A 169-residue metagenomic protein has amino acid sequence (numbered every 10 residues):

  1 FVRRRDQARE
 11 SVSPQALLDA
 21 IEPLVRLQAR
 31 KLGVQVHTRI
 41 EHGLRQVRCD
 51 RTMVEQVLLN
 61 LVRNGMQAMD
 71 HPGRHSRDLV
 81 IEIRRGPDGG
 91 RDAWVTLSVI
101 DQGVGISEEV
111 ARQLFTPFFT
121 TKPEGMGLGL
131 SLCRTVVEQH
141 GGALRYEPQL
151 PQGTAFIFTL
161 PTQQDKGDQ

Functional and structural regions predicted by a protein language model:
R4-Q7, Q46-C49, T121: Conserved micro-motifs of the catalytic ATP-binding
E10-E22: A conserved beta-strand-to-alpha-helix junction within the catalytic ATP-binding
P14, G105-Q113: Short helix N-cap motif at coil->helix boundaries in the Bergerat
R30, Q35-R45: Conserved catalytic submotifs in the C-terminal HATPase_c
H42-R48, T52, D88: A short, conserved loop immediately preceding a beta-strand within the C-terminal catalytic
G129, C133: Short alpha-helical Gxxx[C/S/T] motif in the catalytic ATP-binding
V136-E138: Detector for a conserved hydrophobic position within an alpha-helical segment of the HATPase_c
